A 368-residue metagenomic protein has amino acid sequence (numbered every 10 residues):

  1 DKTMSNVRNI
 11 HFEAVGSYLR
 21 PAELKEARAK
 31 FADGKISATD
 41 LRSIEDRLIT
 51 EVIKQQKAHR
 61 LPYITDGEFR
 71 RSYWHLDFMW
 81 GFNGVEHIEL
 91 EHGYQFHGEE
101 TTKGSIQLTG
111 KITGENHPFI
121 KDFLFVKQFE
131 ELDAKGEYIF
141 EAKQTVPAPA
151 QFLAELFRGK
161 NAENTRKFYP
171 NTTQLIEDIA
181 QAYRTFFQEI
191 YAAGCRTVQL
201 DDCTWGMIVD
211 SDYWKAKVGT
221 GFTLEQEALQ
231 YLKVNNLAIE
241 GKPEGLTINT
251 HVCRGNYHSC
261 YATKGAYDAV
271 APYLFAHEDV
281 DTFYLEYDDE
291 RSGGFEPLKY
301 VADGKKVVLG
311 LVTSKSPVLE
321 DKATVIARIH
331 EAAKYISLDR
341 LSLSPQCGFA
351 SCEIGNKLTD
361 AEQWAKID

Functional and structural regions predicted by a protein language model:
K2-D368: Domain-level signal for soluble alpha/beta catalytic cores
